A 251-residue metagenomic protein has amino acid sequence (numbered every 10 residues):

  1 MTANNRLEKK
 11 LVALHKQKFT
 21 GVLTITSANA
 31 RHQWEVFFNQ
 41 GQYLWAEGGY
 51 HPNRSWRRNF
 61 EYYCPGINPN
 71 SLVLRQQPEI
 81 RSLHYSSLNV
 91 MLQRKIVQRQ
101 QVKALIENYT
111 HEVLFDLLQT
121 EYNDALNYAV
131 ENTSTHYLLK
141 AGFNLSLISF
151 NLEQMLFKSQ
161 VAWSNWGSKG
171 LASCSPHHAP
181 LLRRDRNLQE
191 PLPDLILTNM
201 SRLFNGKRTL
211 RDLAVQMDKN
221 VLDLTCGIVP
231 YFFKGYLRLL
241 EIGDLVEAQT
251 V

Functional and structural regions predicted by a protein language model:
M1-V251: Acidic, Ser/Thr/Pro-enriched low-complexity segments and adjacent helix/loop capping patches that create flexible
